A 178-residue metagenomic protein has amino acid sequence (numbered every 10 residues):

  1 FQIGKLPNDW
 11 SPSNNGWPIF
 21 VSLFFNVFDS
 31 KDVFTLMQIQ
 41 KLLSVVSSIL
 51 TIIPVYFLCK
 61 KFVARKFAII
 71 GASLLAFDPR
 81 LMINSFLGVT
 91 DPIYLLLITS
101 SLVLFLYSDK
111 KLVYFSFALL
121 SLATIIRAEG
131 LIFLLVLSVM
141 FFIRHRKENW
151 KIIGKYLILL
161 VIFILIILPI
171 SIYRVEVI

Functional and structural regions predicted by a protein language model:
Q2-S22: Membrane-proximal lumenal/periplasmic loop motifs of glycosylation machinery
S13, R80-I93: Short acidic/glycine- and proline-prone juxtamembrane loop motifs at membrane-interface regions of multi-pass membrane
I39-F62, S100: Transmembrane-helix motifs of polytopic, lipid-linked glycan transferases
S48-T51, L75, T90-L102, I132-L137 (+1 more regions): Hydrophobic core segments of transmembrane alpha-helices in multi-pass, intramembrane catalytic enzymes
K60-V63, S101-F115, A123, K147: Membrane-interface transmembrane helices that cradle and orient dolichyl/undecaprenyl
G71-A76, V103, L120-T124: Short helix- or helix-capping micro-motifs that position conserved polar/aromatic residues at function-defining sites
Y114-A118, E129-R144: Transmembrane-embedded, aromatic-rich helix segments that form part of the hydrophobic channel/pocket engaging
G154-I178: Membrane-lumen/periplasm interface segments of specific transmembrane helices in polyprenyl phosphate-linked
